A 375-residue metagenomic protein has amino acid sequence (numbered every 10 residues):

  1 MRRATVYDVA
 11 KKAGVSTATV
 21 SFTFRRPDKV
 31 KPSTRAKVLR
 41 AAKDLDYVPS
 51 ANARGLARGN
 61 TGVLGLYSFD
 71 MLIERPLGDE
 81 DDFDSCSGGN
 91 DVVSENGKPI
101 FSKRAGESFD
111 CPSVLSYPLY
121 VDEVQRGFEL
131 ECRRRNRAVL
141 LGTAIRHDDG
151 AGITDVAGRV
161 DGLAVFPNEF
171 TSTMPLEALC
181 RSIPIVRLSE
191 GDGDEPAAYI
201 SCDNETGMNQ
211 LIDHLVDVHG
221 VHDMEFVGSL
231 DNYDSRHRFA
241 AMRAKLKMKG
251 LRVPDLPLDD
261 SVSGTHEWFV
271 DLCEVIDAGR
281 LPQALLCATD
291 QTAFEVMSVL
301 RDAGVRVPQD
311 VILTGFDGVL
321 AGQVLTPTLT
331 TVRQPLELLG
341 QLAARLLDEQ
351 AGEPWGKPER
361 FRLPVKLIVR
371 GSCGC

Functional and structural regions predicted by a protein language model:
M1-T5, K43-S116, C375: N-terminal helix-turn-helix/winged-helix DNA-binding helices and compositionally similar short basic alpha-helical
M1-V63, R370: N-terminal helix-turn-helix DNA-binding module of bacterial transcription factors
D44, K98-P112, E123-V139, G162 (+2 more regions): Bacterial carbohydrate/catabolite-sensing allosteric modules
Y47, A144-D148, P167-S172, Q291: Short beta->alpha connector loops
N52, D148-G152, T173-P175, G264-E267 (+1 more regions): Short acidic active-site motifs
R58-G62, A157-R159, W268: A short, glycine/Asx- and small/polar-enriched loop/turn that sits immediately N-terminal to a beta-strand
V114-P118, Q125-F166: Central regulatory/effector-binding core of bacterial HTH transcription factors
V121, A157, A164-C180: Extended catalytic core of nucleotide-activated donor transferases of GT-like folds
